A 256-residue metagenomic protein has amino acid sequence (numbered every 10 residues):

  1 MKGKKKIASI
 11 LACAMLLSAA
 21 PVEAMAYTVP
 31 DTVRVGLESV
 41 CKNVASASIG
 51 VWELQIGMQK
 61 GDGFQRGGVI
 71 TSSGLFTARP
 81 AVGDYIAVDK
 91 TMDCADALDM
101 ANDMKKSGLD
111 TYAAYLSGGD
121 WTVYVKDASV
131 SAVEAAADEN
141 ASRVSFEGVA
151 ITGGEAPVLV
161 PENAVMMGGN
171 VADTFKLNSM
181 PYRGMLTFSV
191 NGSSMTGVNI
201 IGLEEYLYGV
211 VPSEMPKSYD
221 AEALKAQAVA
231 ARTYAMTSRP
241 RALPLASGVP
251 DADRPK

Functional and structural regions predicted by a protein language model:
K2-K256: Conserved, single-site charged/polar hotspot
